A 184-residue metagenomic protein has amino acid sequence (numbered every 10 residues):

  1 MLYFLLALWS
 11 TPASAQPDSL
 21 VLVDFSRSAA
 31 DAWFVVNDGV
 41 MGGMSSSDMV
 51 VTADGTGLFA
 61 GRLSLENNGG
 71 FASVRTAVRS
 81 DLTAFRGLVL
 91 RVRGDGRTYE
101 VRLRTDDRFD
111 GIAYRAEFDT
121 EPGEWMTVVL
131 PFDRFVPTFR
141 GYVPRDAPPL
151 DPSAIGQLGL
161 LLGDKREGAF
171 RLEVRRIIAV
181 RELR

Functional and structural regions predicted by a protein language model:
M1-T11: Bacterial N-terminal signal peptides
A13-R184: Beta-rich carbohydrate-recognition modules and glycan-binding surfaces
